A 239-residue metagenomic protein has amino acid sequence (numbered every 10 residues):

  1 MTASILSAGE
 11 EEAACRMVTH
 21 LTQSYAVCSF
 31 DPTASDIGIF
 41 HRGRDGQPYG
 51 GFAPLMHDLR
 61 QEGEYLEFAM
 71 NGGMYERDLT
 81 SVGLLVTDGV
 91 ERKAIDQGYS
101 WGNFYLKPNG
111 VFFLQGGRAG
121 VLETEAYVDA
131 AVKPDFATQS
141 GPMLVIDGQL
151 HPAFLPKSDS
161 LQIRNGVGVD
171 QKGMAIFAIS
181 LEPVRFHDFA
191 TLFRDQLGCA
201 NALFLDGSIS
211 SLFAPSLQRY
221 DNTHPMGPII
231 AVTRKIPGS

Functional and structural regions predicted by a protein language model:
M1-A3: Bacterial N-terminal signal peptides
I5-N103: Zymogen propeptides
S24-Y25, Y65-L66, K107-G110, G141 (+3 more regions): Short, surface-exposed beta-edge/turn micro-motifs
D31-A34, D88, F113-R118, I146-G148 (+3 more regions): Short acidic-glycine loop/turn motifs at beta-strand connectors
R42-D45, A126-A130, S180-P183: Short, solvent-exposed aromatic-acidic interface loops
T80-F154: Active-site-adjacent helix-turn-beta-strand microarchitecture at beta-sheet edges that either contains or buttresses
V82-G98, A153-A202, S210-S239: Conserved, well-ordered active-site substructure
